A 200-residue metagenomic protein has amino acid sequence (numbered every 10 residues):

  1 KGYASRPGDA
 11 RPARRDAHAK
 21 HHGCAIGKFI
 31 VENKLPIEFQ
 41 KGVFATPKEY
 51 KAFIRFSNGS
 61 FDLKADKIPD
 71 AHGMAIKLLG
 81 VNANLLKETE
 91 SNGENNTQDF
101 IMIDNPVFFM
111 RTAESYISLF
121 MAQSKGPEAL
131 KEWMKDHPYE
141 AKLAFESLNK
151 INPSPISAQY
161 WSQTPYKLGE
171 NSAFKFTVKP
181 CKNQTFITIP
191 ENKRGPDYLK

Functional and structural regions predicted by a protein language model:
K1-K200: Active-site-adjacent core segments of small-molecule enzymes
